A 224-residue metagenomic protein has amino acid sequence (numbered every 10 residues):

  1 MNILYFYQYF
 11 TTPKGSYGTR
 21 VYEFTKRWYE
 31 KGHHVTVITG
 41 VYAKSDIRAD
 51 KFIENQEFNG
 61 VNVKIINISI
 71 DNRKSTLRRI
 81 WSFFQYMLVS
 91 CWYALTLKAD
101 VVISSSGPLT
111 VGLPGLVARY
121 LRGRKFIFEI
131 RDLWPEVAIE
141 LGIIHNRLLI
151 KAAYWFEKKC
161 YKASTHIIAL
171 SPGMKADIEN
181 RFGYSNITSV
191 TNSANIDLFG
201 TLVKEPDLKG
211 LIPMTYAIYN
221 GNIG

Functional and structural regions predicted by a protein language model:
M1-V61, I187: N-terminal subdomain of nucleotide-sugar transferases
L4, L208-G224: Conserved donor-binding/catalytic core segment of Leloir-type glycosyltransferases
K14, F83-C91, A99-E136: An aromatic- and histidine-rich active-site surface loop
K31, C91, L95, T110-L113 (+2 more regions): Membrane-proximal helix-turn-helix segments that form the acceptor-binding/catalytic region of lipid-linked
V41, G173, V190-S193: Carbohydrate-associated surface elements
V61-L88, G142-H145: A short, charged, and often flexible helix/loop element on the N-terminal side of the glycosyltransferase catalytic
S82, R122-I127, E136-K159: Nucleotide-sugar donor phosphate/pyrophosphate-binding loop at the beta->alpha transition of glycosyltransferases
A194-K209: Acidic anion/phosphate-binding donor-loop and adjacent secondary structure in glycosyltransferase catalytic cores
